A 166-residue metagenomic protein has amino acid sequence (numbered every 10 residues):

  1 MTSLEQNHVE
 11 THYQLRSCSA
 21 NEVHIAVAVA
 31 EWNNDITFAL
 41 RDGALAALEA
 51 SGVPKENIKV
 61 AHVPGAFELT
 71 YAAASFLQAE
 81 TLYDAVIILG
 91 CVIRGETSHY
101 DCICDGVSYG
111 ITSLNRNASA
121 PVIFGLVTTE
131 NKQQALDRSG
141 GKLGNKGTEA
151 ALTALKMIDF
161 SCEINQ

Functional and structural regions predicted by a protein language model:
M1-H24, G141-L143, K156-Q166: N-terminal presequence-like segments and the immediate start of the first folded domain
S3, N34, E49-V53, A74-L82 (+3 more regions): Generic secondary-structure signature for well-ordered alpha-helical cores
Y13-V63: Glycine-rich phosphate/diphosphate-binding loop of Rossmann-like nucleotide-binding domains
E31-W32, C91-V92, V127-N131: Short, ordered loop/turn segments at secondary-structure junctions
N34, F38, D42, V63-F67 (+3 more regions): Electropositive phosphate-/nucleotide-binding environments in soluble metabolic enzymes
G43-L45, E49-A50, N57-L77, T81-L82 (+2 more regions): Amphipathic alpha-helical hairpins
E68, A72-G110, N165-Q166: Glycine-rich phosphate-binding loop
Y100-Q166: C-terminal binding/interaction regions
